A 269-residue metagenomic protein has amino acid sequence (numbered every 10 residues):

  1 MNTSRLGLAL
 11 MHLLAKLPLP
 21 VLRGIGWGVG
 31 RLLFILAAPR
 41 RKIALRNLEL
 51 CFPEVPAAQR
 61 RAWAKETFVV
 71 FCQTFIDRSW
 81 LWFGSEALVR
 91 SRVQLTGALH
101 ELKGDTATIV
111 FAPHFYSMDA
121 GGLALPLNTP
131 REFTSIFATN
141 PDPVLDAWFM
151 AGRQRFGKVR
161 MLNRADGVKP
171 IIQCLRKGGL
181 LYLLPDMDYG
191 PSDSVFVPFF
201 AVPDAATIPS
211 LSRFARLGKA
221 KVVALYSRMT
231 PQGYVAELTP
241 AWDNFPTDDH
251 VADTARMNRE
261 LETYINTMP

Functional and structural regions predicted by a protein language model:
M1-A112, Y116-S117, T129, A147-A151: Membrane-anchoring hydrophobic helices of lipid-metabolizing enzymes
L13-L17, S117-G122, C174-D186: Short, composition-biased local secondary-structure segments
L36, A58-K65, L102-G104, L127-N128 (+1 more regions): Non-catalytic C-terminal accessory region of glycerolipid acyltransferases and related lyso-lipid remodeling enzymes
K42, D142-P143, D204-I208: Active-site metal-coordination segments of metallo-dependent hydrolases
L45-R46, G122-L123, M150, S212 (+1 more regions): Short glycine-/small-residue-rich flexible loop motifs, especially phosphate/cofactor-binding loops
E86-V93, G157-L162, F200-V202: Short, flexible loop segments at the rims of nucleotide/cofactor-binding pockets, characterized by
T106-A165, P191-P198: Catalytic core of membrane glycerolipid acyltransferases/transacylases, capturing the structured, soluble-facing
